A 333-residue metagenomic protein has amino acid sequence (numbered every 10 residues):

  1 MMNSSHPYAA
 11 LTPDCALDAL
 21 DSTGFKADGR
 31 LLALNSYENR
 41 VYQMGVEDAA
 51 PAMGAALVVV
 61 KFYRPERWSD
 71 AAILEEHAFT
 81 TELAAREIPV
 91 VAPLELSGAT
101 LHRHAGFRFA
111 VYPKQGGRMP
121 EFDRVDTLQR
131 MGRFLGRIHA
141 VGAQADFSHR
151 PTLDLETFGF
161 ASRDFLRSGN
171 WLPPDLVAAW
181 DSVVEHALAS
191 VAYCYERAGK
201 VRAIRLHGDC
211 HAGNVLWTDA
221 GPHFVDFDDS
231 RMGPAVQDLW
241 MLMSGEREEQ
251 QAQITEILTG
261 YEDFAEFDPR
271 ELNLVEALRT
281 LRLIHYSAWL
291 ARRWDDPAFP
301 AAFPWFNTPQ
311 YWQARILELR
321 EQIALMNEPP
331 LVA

Functional and structural regions predicted by a protein language model:
M1-A27: Juxta-kinase regulatory segment immediately upstream of eukaryotic protein kinase catalytic domains
S4, N170-W171, A288-A333: ATP/Mg2+ or Mg2+-diphosphate-binding catalytic cores that bind nucleotide phosphates or diphosphates via glycine-rich
N35-V60, P93, A189-L239: Active-site acidic catalytic loop and adjacent metal/ATP-binding pocket of ATP-dependent phosphoryl transfer enzymes
G45-F147: ATP-binding pocket architecture of kinase catalytic cores
P65, F109-F122, R163-L172, Y286-W305: A glycine-centered beta->alpha junction motif in the catalytic cores of kinase/phosphotransferase enzymes
P65, G117, P222, S230-M232 (+1 more regions): Activation segment
E121-A179, V201-A203, A302-W305: A cross-family kinase active-site recognition segment
A235-E266, R282-A298: Active-site activation/catalytic loop segments of kinase-like enzymes and analogous catalytic loops in related
